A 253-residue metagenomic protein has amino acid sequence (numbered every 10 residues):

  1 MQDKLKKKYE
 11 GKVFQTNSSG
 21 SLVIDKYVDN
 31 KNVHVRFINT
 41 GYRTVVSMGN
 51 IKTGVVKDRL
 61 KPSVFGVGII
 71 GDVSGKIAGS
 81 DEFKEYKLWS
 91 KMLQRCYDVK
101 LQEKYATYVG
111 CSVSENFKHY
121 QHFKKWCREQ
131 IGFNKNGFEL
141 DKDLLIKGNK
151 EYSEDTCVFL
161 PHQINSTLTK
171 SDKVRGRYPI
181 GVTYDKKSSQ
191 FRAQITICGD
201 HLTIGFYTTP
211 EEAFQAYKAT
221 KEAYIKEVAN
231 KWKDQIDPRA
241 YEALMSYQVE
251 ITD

Functional and structural regions predicted by a protein language model:
M1-V45, R59-S90, Q94, G110-V113: Short helix-coil boundary/hinge micro-motifs
K26-K31, M48-G54, Y207-E212: A short, sequence-level motif marking secondary-structure junctions
V35, F123, V182, A193 (+1 more regions): An aromatic-rich alpha-helical recognition segment common to small helix-rich domains
G41-Y42, G137, I180-T183, I197 (+2 more regions): Polar, enzyme-active/binding microenvironments
S47-V67, I164, D172-K173, Y224-D253: Extended, polar beta-sheet/loop recognition surfaces of beta-rich domains that mediate binding to diverse ligands
S74-V99, E103-I195: Short, cationic Gly/His-enriched loop motifs
V109-E115, D200-E211: A short, exposed loop/beta-hairpin motif centered on an aromatic-Gly-Thr core
Q190-R192, G199-H201, E211-E222, E242-D253: C-terminal accessory/regulatory regions appended to core domains
